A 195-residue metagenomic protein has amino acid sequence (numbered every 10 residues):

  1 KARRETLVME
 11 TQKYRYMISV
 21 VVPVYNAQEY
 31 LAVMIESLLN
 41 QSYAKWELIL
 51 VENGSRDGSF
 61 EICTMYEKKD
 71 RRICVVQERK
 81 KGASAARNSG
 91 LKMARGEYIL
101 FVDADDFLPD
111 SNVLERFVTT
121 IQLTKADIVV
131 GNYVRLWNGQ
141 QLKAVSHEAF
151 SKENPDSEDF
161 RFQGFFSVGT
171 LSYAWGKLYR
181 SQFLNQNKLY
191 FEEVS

Functional and structural regions predicted by a protein language model:
A2, T6-S195: Nucleotide-sugar donor-binding/catalytic module of glycosyltransferases that assemble extracellular/cell-envelope
